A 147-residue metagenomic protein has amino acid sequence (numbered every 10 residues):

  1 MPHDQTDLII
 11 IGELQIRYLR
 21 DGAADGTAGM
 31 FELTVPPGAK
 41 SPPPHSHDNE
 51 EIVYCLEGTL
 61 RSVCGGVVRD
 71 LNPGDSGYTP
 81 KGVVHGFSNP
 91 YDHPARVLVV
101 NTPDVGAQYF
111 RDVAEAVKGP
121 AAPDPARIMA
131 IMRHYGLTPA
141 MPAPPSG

Functional and structural regions predicted by a protein language model:
M1-T27, E115, G119-G147: A short, N-terminal "cap"/entry segment at the start of jelly-roll beta-barrel domains of the cupin/DSBH fold
D7-P43, N49-E50, V100: A short glycine-rich, His/Asp/Glu-containing loop-to-beta-strand
A24-G26, R61, K81-A107: Ligand-binding loop in jelly-roll beta-barrel domains
L33, V53, G77: Conserved GNAT-family N-acetyltransferase fold
A39, L60, A116: Hydrophobic small-molecule pocket/channel-lining residues, especially in calycin-type beta-barrels
E50-L60, G65: Glycine- and acidic-residue-biased ligand/ion/polar-headgroup-sensing regions
G66-V84: Short acidic-glycine-tyrosine-enriched beta hairpin
R96, F110-K118: A hydrophobic, small-residue-rich beta->alpha segment in the mid-to-C-terminal subdomain of diverse proteins
